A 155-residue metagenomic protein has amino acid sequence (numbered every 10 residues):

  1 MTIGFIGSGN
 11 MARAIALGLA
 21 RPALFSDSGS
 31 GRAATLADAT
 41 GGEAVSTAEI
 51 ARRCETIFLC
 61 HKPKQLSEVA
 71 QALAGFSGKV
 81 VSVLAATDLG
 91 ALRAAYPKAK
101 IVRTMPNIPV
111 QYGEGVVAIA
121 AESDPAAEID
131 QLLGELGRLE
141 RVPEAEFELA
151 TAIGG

Functional and structural regions predicted by a protein language model:
M1-T56: NAD(P)+-binding Rossmann beta1-loop-alpha1 motif at the extreme N-terminus of oxidoreductases
N10, A14, G18, T35 (+5 more regions): Alpha-helical scaffold segments in soluble metabolic enzymes
I15-L17, T40, T47-I119: Rossmann-like NAD(P)(H) cofactor-binding subdomain of soluble oxidoreductases
S26, V45-T47, T104, V142-A145: Conserved beta-strand termini and adjacent loop/short-helix elements that scaffold enzyme active sites in alpha/beta
S28-R32, A86-D88, S123-D124: Short, polar loop motifs at secondary-structure junctions
A39, A91-K100, V116-A150: Internal alpha-helical scaffold of NAD(P)-dependent oxidoreductase catalytic cores
